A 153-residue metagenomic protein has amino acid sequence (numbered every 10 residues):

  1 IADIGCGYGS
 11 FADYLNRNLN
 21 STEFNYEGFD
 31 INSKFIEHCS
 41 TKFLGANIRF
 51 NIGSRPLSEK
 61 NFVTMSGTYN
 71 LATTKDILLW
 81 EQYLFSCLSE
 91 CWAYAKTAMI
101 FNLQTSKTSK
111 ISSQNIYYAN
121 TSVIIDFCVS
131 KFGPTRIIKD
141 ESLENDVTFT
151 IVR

Functional and structural regions predicted by a protein language model:
G5-G9: Class I SAM-dependent methyltransferase "Motif I" SAM/SAH-binding loop
S10-R49: Class I SAM-dependent methyltransferase SAM/SAH-binding core
F62-E81: A short SAM/SAH-binding and catalytic strip from SAM-dependent methyltransferases
Y69-L71, Q104-S109: Short "lid" loop at the C-terminus of a central beta-strand within the Rossmann-like core of SAM-dependent
Y83-E90, Y94: Short, conserved SAM-binding segment of the class I
A95-L103: Conserved beta-strand signature within the Rossmann-like core of class I S-adenosyl-L-methionine
S112-R153: Class I S-adenosyl-L-methionine
